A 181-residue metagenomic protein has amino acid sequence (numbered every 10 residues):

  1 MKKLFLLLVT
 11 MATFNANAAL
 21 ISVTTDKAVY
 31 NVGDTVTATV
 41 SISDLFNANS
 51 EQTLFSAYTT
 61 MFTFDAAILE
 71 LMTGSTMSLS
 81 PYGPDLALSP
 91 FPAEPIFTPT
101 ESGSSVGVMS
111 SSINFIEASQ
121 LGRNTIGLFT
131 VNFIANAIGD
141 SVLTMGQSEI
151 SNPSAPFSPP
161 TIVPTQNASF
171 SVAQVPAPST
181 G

Functional and structural regions predicted by a protein language model:
K3-L20, N167-G181: Short, threonine-centered small-residue motifs that mark membrane-proximal processing/anchoring sites and TM-junction
A18-N31: Boundary/junction segments of secreted and surface-exposed precursor proteins
Y30-S89: Low-complexity, serine/threonine/proline/glycine-rich extracellular segments that form mucin-like
A38, Y58-T60, G127-V131, A168: Hydrophobic residues positioned within well-ordered beta-strands of beta-sheet architectures
D85-G139: Structured beta-strand segments within beta-sheet-rich domains
N136-S151: Contiguous beta-strand segments of beta-sheet-rich domains
P153-P164: Beta-sandwich strand segments
